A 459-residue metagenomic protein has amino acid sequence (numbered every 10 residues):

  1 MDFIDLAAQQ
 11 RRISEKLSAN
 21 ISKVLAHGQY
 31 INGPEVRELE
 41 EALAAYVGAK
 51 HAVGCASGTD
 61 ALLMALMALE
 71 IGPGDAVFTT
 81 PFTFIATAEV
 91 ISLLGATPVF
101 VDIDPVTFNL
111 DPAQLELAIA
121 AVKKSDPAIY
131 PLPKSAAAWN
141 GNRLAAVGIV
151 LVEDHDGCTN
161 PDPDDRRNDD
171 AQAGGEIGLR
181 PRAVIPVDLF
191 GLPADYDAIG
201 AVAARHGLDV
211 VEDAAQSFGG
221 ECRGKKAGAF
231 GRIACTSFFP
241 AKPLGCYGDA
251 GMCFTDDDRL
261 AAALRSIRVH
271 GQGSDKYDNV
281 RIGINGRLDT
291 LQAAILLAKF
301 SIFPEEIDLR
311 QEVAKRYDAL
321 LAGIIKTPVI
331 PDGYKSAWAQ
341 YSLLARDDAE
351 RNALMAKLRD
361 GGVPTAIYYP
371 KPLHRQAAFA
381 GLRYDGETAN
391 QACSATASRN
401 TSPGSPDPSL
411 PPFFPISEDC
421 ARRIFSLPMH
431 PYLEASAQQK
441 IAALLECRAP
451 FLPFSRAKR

Functional and structural regions predicted by a protein language model:
M1, D75-A76, L208-D209: Hydrophobic "anchor" residues on beta-strands that sit immediately upstream of conserved functional sites
M1-A68, G72, L93, D156 (+4 more regions): Conserved PLP-binding active-site segment in aminotransferase class I/II-type PLP enzymes
Q29-A76, V90-L94, V99-D102, K124-D154 (+3 more regions): Phosphate-binding glycine-rich loop
V36-E41, K50, A113, P133 (+9 more regions): PLP-dependent aminotransferase class I/II
T83-A88: Conserved coil-to-alpha-helix start sites within the AMP-binding
V106-C246, M252-F254: Active-site phosphate-binding strand-loop segment of PLP-dependent enzymes
